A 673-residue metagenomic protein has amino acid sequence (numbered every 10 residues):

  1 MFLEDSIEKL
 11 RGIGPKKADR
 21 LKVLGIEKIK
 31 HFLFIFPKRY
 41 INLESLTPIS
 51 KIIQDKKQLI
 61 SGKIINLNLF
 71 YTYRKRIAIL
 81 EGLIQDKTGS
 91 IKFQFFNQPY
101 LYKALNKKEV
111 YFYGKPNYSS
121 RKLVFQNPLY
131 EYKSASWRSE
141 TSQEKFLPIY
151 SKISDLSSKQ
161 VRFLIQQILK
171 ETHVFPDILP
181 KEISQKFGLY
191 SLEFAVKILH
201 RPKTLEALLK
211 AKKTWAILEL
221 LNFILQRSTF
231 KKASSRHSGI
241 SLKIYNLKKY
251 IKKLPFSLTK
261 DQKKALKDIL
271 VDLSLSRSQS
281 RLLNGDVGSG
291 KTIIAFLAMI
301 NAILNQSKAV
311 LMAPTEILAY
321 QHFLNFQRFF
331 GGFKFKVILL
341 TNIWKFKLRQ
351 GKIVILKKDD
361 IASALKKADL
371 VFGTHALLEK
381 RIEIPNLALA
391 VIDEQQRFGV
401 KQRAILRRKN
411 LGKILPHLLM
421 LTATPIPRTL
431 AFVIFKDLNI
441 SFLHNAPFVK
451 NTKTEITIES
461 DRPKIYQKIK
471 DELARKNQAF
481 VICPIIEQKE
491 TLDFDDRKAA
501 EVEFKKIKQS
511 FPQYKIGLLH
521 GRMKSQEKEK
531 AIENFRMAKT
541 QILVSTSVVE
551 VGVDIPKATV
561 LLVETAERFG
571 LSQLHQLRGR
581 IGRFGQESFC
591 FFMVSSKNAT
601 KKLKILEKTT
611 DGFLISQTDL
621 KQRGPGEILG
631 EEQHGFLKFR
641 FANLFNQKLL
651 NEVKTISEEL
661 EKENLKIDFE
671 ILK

Functional and structural regions predicted by a protein language model:
M1-R11, D19, L221-F223, A233: Long, highly charged, low-complexity intrinsically disordered interaction regions that mediate electrostatic DNA/RNA
D19-R20, I240-L283: Conserved pre-motif I regulatory segment
R39-K57: Short boundary/loop segments of OB/S1/cold-shock single-stranded nucleic-acid-binding domains
Q54-R76, G114: Structural detector for short beta-strands of small beta-barrel domains
T72-K253: Upstream accessory/linker segments immediately N-terminal to the RecA-like ATPase cores of bacterial MutS and a subset
S235-S238, S278-K604, L614: Inter-lobe coupling/hinge segments of SF2-like helicase ATPases
G585, K597-K673: C-terminal accessory region of SF2 helicases/translocases
